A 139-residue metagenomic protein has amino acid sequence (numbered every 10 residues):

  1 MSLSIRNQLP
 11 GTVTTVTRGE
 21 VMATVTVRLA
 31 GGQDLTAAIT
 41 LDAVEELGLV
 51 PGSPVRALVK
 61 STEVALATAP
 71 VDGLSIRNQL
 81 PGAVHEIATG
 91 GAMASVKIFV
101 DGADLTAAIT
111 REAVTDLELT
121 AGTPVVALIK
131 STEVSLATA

Functional and structural regions predicted by a protein language model:
S2-T15, M22, Q33-D34, L41-A94 (+2 more regions): Glycine/charge-rich catalytic "coupling/switch" loops of P-loop NTPases
V25-V27, V96-I98: SH3/SH3-like beta-barrel fold
A30-G31, F99-D101: Short strand-coil-strand connectors
A108: C-terminal binding/interaction regions
